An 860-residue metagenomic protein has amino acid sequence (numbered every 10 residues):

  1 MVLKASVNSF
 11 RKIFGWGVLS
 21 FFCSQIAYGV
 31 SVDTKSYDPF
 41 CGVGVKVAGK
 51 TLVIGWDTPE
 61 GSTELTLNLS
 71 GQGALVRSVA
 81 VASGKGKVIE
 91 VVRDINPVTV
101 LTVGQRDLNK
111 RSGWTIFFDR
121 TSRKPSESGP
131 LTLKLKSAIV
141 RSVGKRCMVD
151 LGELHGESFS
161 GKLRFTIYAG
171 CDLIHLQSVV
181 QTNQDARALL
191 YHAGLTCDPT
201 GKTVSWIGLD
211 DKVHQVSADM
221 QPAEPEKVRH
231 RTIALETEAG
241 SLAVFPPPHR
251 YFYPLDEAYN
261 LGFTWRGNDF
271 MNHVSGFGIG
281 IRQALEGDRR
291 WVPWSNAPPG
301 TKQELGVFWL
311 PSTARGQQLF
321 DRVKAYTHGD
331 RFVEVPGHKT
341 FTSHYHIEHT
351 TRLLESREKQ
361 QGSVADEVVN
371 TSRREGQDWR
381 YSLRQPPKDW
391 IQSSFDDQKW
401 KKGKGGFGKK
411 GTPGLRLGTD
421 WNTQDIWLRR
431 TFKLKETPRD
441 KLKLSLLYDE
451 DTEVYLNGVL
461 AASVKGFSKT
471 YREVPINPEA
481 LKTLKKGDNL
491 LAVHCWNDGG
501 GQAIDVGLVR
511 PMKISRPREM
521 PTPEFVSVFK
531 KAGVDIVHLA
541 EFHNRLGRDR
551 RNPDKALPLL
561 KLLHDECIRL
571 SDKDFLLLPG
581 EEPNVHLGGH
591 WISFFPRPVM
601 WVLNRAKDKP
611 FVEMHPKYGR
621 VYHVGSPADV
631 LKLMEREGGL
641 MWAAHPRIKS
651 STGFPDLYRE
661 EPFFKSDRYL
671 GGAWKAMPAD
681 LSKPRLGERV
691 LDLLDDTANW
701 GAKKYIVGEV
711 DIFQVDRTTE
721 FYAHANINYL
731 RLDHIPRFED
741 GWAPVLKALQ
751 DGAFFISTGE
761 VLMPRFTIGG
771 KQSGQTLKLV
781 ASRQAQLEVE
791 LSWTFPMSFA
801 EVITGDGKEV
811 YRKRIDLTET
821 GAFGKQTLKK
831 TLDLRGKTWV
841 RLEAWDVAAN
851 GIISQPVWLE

Functional and structural regions predicted by a protein language model:
D33, A48-K136, R146, Q377-D396 (+1 more regions): Acidic-aromatic substrate-binding/catalytic surfaces of carbohydrate-active enzymes
T63-L69, S137-T203: Acidic, contiguous internal or C-terminal segments within carbohydrate-active enzymes that form a structured patch used
S83-G84, I89-G129, A138, G280 (+10 more regions): C-terminal functional module detector
G194, W400, Q424, F432-G458 (+1 more regions): Aromatic-lined ligand-binding clefts that engage carbohydrates, nucleic acids, or primary amines
T232-G337: Beta-strand-rich recognition/accessory modules
T350-S363, K513-G638, A643-A644, S650-F654 (+6 more regions): A metal-dependent hydrolase metal-coordination microenvironment
S363-D440, T470-V474, C495-N497, Q502-D505 (+1 more regions): Extended carbohydrate-recognition surfaces in non-catalytic/accessory domains of CAZymes and lectin-like proteins
L447, E453-L508, A822-Q826: Beta-strand-rich ligand-recognition modules
